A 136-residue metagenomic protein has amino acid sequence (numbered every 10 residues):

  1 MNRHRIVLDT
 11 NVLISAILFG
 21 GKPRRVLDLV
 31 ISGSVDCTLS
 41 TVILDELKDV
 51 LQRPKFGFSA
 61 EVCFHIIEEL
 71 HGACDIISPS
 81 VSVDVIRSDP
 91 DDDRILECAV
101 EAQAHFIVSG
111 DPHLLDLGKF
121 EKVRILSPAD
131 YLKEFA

Functional and structural regions predicted by a protein language model:
M1-H4: Intrinsically disordered, low-complexity and often Lys/Arg-enriched segments
L8, L18-Q52: PIN/NYN-family metal-dependent endoribonuclease catalytic core
D9-T10, L39-S40, G110-D111, S127-P128: A secondary-structure boundary/capping signal
A60-H71: Short, well-structured alpha-helical segments
G72-F106, P112: Active-site neighborhoods of divalent-metal-dependent phosphate/nucleic-acid chemistry enzymes
I86, A102-H105, P112-A136: Acidic, PIN/NYN-like endoribonuclease modules and their adjacent C-terminal/linker elements
